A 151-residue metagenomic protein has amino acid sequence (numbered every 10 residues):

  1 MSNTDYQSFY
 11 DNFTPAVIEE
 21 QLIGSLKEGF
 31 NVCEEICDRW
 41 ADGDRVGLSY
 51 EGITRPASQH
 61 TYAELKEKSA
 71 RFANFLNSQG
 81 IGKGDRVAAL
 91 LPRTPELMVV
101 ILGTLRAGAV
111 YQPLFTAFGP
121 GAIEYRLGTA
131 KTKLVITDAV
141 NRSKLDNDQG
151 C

Functional and structural regions predicted by a protein language model:
M1-G24, K133-T137, G150: N-terminal presequences and immediately downstream first alpha-helices
S2-F9, L26-L48: A short N-terminal helical cap/helix-turn-helix that marks the beginning of AMP-binding/adenylate-forming
K27-N31, Q59, A117: Short, solvent-exposed loop/helix junctions and linker helices that flank or host conserved functional motifs
I36-R39, L76-S78, Y125, K144-D148: Short, flexible, glycine/charge-rich loop motifs used to bind or transfer phosphoryl groups or to couple energy/partner
A41, Y50-G52, F115: Short, small-residue-rich loop/turn micro-motifs
D42-D44, K83, K131: Residue-level preference for short coil/turn positions at secondary-structure junctions
G47-L102, G119-E124: Conserved AMP-binding/adenylate-forming core of the ANL superfamily
L102-C151: Structural core segment of the AMP-binding/adenylate-forming
